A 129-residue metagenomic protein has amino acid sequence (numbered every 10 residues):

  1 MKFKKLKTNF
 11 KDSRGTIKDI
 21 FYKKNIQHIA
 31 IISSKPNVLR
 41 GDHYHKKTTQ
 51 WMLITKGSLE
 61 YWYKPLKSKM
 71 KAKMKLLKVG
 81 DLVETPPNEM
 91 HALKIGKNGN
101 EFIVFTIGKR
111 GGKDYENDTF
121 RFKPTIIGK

Functional and structural regions predicted by a protein language model:
M1-Q27, G41, K75: A short, N-terminal "cap"/entry segment at the start of jelly-roll beta-barrel domains of the cupin/DSBH fold
K2, N9, A92-K129: Double-stranded beta-helix
I17, D42, Y61-W62, T85 (+2 more regions): Short beta-strand His + acidic residue motifs that chelate non-heme Fe in jelly-roll/DSBH and cupin folds
A30-T48: Conserved short histidine dyad/triad with adjacent acidic residue
S33-V38, W62-Y63, K71, F105: Extended, hydrophobic alpha-helical segments
H43, T49-I54, K75, V83 (+1 more regions): His/acidic/aromatic-lined binding-pocket segments of jelly-roll/cupin-type domains and related regulatory beta-sandwich
K47-E60, K64-P65: Glycine- and acidic-residue-biased ligand/ion/polar-headgroup-sensing regions
L66-P87: Short acidic-glycine-tyrosine-enriched beta hairpin
